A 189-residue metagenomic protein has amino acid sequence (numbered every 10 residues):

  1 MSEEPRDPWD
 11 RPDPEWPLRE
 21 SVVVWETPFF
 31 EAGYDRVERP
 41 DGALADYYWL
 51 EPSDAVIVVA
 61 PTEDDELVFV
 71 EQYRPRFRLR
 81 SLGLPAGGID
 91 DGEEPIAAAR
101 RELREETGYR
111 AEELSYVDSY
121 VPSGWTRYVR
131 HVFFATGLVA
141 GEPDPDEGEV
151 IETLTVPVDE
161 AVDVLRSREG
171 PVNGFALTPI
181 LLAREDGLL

Functional and structural regions predicted by a protein language model:
M1-E4, D10, T62-D64, E113 (+3 more regions): N-terminal targeting leader peptides, primarily classical Sec-type signal peptides for secretion
M1-V24, P179-I180, L189: Haloarchaeal acidic low-complexity proteome signature biased toward cell-envelope/secretome components but also
E15-I57, E63, Q72: Acidic, metal-coordinating catalytic segment for phosphate/diphosphate chemistry, firing primarily on the Nudix
P40-G42, T62-D64, Y73, T136-A140 (+2 more regions): Short loop segments at secondary-structure junctions
L44-A45, D54-I57, G87-A176: Unchanged
V68-V70, S81: Ordered, amphipathic secondary-structure segments that act as subunit-interaction surfaces in large macromolecular
R76-L82: A conserved beta-turn-beta hairpin within the catalytic core of GNAT-like acetyltransferases that forms part
G174-E185: Structured adenosyl-cofactor binding patch, chiefly the S-adenosyl-L-methionine
